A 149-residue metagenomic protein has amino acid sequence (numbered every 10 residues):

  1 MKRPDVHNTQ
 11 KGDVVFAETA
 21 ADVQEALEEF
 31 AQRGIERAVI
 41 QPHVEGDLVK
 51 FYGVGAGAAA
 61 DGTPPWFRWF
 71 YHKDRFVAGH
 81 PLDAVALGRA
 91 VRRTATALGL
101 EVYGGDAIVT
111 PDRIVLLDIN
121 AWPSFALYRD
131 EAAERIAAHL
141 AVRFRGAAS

Functional and structural regions predicted by a protein language model:
M1-G46, W66, P81, V85-G88 (+1 more regions): Active-site nucleotide/adenylate-binding loops and adjacent lid/helix of ATP-dependent enzymes
K2, D106, D118: Acidic active-site catalytic centers that drive phospho-/nucleotidyl reactions and related ester hydrolyses
V6-H7, E45-G46, A58, A121-S124: Short, solvent-exposed loop/turn segments at secondary-structure junctions
A26, V49-Y71, V115-N120: Beta-strand scaffold of nucleotide-dependent catalytic cores
P42, V49, L100-P111: A short glycine-rich, hydrophobically flanked beta-strand micro-motif that places a catalytic Asp/Glu for divalent metal
D74-L82: Short histidine-centered catalytic/ligand-binding loop motif
V91-T94: A conserved acidic, glycine/proline-rich C-terminal tail/linker
T96-L100, V109-S149: C-terminal active-site "lid" helix and adjoining low-complexity regulatory extension at the edge of ATP-using catalytic
